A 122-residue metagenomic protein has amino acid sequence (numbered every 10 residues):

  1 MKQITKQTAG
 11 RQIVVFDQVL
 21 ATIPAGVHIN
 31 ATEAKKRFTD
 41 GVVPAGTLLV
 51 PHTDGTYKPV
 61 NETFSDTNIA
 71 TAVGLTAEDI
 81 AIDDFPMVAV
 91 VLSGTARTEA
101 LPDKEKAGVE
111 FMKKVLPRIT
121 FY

Functional and structural regions predicted by a protein language model:
M1-Y122: Surface-exposed, low-hydrophobicity beta-strand/loop segments enriched in small/polar/acidic residues
